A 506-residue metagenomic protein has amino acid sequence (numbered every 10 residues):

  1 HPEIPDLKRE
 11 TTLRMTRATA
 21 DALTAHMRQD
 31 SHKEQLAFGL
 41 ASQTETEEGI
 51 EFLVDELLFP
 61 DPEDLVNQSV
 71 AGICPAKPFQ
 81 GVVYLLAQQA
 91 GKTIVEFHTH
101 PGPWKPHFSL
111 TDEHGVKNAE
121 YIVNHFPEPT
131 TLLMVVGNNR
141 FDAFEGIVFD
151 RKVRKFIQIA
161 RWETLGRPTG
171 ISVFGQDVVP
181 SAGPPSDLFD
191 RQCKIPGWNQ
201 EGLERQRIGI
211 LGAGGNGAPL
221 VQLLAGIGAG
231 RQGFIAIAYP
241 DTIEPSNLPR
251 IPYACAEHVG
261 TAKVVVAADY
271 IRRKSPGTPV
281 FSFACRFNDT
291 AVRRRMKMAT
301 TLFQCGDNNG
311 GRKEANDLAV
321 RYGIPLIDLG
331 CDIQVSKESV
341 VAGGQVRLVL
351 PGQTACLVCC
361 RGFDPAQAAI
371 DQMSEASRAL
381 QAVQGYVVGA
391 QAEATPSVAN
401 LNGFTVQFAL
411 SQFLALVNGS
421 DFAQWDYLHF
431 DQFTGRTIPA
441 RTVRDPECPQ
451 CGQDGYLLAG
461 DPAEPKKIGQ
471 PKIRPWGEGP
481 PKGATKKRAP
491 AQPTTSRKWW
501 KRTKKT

Functional and structural regions predicted by a protein language model:
H1-V95, P101-Q176: Conserved beta-strand-loop surface patch within small alpha/beta domains used for substrate/adaptor or ligand engagement
F97, L132-M134, A236-A238, F281-F283 (+2 more regions): Hydrophobic/aromatic beta-strand patches that form the interior of the parallel beta-sheet core in alpha/beta enzyme
P101, P240, C331-D332: Short, ordered loop/turn segments at secondary-structure junctions
E128-T131, Q232-G233, Y322-I324: A short helix->loop->beta-strand "cap" motif at the edges of active sites that frequently abuts
F141-D150, G170-L188, Q200-I208, R294-T506: Glycine-rich phosphate/adenylate-binding loop
P196-E244: Glycine-rich adenosine-cofactor-binding loop
F234-P276: Glycine-rich phosphate-binding loop and adjoining beta1-alpha1-beta2 segment of Rossmann-like nucleotide-binding folds
V264-T301, C305-K313: A structured beta-alpha segment of the ubiquitous adenosine-cofactor-binding alpha/beta core
